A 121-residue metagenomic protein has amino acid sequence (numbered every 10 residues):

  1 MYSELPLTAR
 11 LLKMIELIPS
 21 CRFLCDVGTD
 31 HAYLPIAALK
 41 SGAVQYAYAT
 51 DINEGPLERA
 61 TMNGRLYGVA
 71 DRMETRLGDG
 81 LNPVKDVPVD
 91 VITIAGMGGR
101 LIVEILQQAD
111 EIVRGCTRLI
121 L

Functional and structural regions predicted by a protein language model:
M1-R22, I36: S-adenosyl-L-methionine
C21-D30: Conserved class I S-adenosyl-L-methionine
H31-V44: Conserved SAM-binding loop of SAM-dependent methyltransferases across substrates and taxa, primarily the Class I
T50-G55: Conserved SAM/SAH-binding beta-strand->alpha-helix loop
E58-V87: S-adenosyl-L-methionine
P88-G96: Short SAM/SAH-binding signature in class I
R100-A109: A short, conserved alpha-helix within the catalytic core of class I
V113-L121: Conserved beta-strand signature within the Rossmann-like core of class I S-adenosyl-L-methionine
